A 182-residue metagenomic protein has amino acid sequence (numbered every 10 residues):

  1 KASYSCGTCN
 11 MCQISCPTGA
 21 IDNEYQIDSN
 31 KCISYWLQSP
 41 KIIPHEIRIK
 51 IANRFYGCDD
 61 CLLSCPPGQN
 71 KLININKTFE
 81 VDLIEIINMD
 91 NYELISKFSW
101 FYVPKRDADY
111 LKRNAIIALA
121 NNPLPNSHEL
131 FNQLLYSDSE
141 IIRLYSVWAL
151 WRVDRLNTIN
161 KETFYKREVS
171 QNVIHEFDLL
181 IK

Functional and structural regions predicted by a protein language model:
K1, R48-K50, K97-V103: Active-site-adjacent structural elements in folded domains
K1-I14, E46: Glycine-rich adenosyl-nucleotide cofactor-binding module
M11-S34, R54-Y56, D60-K77: Iron-sulfur cluster-binding cysteine motifs and their immediate structural context in ferredoxin-like electron-transfer
S34-R54: Acidic/histidine-rich catalytic neighborhood
E80-A108, R113: Glycine-rich phosphate/pyrophosphate-binding loop and adjacent beta-alpha nucleotide/cofactor-binding cores
E80-L83, E93-F98, L124-Y136, D154-K166: Amphipathic alpha-helical scaffolding segments comprising HEAT/armadillo-like alpha-solenoid repeats
A108, D138-S139, K166-V173: Short inter-helical turns and helix N-cap capping residues of alpha-solenoid HEAT/ARM repeat scaffolds
K112-N122, R143-R155, H175-K182: Structural detector for internal amphipathic alpha-helices that build alpha-solenoid repeat scaffolds
